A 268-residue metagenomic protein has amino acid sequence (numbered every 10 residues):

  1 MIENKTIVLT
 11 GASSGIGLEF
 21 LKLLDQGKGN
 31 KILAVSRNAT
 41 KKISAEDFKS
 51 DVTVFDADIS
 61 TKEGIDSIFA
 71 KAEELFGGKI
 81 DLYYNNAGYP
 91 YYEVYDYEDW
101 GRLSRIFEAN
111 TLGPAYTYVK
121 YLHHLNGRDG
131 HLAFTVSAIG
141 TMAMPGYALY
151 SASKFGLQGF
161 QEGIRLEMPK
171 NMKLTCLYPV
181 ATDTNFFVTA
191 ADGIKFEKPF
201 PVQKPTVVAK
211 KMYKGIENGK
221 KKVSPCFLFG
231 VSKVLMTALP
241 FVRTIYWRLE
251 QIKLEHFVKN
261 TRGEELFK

Functional and structural regions predicted by a protein language model:
S13-S14: Conserved glycine-rich cofactor-binding loop
D25-I43: Conserved glycine-rich Rossmann-like NAD(P)H-binding loop of the short-chain dehydrogenase/reductase
N86-Y91: Conserved NAD(P)H cofactor-binding loop of Rossmann-fold oxidoreductase domains
V94-Y95, D99-R105: Substrate-binding pocket helix/loop in short-chain dehydrogenase/reductase
Y118, S153: Active-site helix of classical SDR
S137: Residue(s) in the substrate-gating loop at a strand-loop-helix junction that position the organic substrate next
R165, P169-L228: SDR active-site lid
